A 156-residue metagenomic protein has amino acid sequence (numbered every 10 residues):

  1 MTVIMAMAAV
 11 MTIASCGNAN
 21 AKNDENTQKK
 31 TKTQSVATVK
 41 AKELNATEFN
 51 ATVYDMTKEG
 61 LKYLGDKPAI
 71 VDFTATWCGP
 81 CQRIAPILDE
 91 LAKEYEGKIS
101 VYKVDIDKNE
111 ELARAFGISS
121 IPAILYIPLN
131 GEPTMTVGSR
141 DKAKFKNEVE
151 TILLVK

Functional and structural regions predicted by a protein language model:
M1-T47, K156: N-terminal targeting signals for export/organelle localization
E43-P68: A short beta-strand-turn-helix
D66-A69, F73-W77, S120: Short pre-active-site segment immediately N-terminal to redox-active cysteine/selenocysteine motifs in thiol-based
D66-P68, R83-V104: Conserved helix-turn-beta segment immediately C-terminal to the redox Cys motif in thioredoxin-like folds
F73-I87: Conserved redox-active cysteine motifs that mediate thiol-disulfide chemistry, especially di-cysteine Cys-X(1-2)-Cys
A75-G79, D107-E111, K142: Solvent-exposed loop/turn segments at secondary-structure junctions within structured extracellular/periplasmic domains
G97, V101-V104, E110, A115-I118: Glycine-rich active-site/cofactor-binding loop and its immediate structural neighborhood
S120, L125-K156: Non-catalytic, surface beta->alpha helical segment in thiol-disulfide oxidoreductase systems
